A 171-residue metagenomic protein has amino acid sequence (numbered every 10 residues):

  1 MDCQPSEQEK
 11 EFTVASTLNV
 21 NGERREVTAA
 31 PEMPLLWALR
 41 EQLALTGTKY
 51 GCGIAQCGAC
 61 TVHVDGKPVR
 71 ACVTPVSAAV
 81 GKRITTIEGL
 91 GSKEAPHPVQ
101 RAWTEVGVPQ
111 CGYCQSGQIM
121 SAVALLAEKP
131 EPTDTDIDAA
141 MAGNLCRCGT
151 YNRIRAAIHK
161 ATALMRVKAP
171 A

Functional and structural regions predicted by a protein language model:
M1-A171: Signature of N-terminal electron-transfer/Fe-S-associated modules in redox systems
